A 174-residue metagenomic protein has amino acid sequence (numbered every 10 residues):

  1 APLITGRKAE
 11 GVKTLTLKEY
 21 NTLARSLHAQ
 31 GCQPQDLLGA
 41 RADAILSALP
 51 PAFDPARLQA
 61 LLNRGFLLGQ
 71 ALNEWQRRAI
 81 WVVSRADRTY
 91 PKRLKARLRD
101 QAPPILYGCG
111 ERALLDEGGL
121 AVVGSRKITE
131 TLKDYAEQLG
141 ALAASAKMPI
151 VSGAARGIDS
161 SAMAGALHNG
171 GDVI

Functional and structural regions predicted by a protein language model:
A1-D87: Short, small/acidic-rich helices and loops at N termini and domain boundaries of DNA replication/processing enzymes
Q70, E74-Q76, V82-R85, T89-I174: Glycine-rich beta-alpha loop segments
